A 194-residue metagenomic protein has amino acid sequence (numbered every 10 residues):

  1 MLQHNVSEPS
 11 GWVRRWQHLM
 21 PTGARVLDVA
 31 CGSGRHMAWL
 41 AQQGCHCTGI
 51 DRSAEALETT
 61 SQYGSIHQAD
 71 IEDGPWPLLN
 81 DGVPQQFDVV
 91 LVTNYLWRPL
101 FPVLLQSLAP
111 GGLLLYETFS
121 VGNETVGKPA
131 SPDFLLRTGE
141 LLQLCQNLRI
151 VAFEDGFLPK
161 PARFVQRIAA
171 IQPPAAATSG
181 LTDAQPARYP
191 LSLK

Functional and structural regions predicted by a protein language model:
M1-P21: S-adenosyl-L-methionine
G23-G32: Conserved class I S-adenosyl-L-methionine
G34-P75: Class I SAM-dependent methyltransferase SAM/SAH-binding core
P77-V89: A short acidic, Gly/Pro-enriched loop at the edge of an enzyme's catalytic core that lines a small-molecule cofactor
L108-P110: Helix-to-beta-strand junctions that scaffold the AdoMet/dcAdoMet cofactor pocket in Class I SAM-dependent enzymes
G112-G122: Conserved beta-strand signature within the Rossmann-like core of class I S-adenosyl-L-methionine
D133-N147, A152: Short alpha-helix
L158-K194: Core SAM-dependent methyltransferase catalytic element
